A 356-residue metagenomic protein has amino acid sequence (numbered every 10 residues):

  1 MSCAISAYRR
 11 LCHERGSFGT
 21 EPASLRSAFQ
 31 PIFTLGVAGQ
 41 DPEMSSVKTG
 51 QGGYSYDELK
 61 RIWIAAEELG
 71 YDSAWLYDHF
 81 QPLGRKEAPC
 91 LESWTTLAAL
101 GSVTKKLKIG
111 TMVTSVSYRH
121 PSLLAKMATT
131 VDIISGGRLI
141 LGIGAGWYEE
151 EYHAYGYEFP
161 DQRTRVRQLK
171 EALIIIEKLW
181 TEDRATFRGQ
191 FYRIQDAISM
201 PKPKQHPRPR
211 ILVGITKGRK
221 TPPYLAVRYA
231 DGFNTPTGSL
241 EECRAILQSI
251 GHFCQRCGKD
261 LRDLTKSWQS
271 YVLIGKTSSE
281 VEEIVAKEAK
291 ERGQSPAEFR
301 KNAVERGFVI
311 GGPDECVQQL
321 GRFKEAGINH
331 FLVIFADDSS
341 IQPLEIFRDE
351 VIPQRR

Functional and structural regions predicted by a protein language model:
M1-R9, E14-R356: Active-site-adjacent structural elements that line small-molecule/cofactor binding pockets in enzymes
